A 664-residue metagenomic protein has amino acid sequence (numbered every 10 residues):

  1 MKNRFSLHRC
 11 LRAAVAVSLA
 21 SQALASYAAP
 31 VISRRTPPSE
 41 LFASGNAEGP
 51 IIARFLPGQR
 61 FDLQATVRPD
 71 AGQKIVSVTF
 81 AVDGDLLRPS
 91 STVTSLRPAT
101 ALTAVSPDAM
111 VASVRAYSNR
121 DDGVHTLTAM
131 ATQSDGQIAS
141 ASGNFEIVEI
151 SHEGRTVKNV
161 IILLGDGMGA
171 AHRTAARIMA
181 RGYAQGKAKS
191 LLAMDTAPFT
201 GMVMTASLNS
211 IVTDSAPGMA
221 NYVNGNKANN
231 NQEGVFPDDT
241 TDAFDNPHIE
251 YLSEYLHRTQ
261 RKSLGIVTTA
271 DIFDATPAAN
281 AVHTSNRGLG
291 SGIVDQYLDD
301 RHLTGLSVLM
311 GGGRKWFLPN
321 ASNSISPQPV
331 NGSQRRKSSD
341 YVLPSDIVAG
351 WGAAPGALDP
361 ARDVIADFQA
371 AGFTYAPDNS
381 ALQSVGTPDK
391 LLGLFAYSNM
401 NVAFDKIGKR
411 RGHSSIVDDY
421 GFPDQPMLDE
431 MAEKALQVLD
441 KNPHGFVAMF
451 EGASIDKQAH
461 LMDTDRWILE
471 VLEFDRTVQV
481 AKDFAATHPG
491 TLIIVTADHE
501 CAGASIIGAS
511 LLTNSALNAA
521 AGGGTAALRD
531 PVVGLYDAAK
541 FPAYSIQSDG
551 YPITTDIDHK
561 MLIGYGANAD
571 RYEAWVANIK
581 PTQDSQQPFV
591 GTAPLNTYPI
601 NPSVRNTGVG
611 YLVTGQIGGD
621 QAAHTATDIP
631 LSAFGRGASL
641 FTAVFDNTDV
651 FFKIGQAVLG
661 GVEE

Functional and structural regions predicted by a protein language model:
Y27-P57: Short, compositionally biased P/S/T/A/G/V-rich stretches that sit at domain boundaries
D62-D70: Short edge beta-strand/loop segments characteristic of extracellular beta-sandwich folds
A81-P89, S134: Change "in extracellular beta-sheet-rich domains … of secreted and cell-surface proteins" to "in beta-sheet-rich domains
L96-A99, K158, G165-A220, D274-E663: A post-motif C-terminal structural segment
R97-V114: Aromatic sugar-binding surface patches on proteins that engage polysaccharides or sugar-phosphate polymers
A116-V124: Surface-exposed, short loops/turns at beta-strand junctions within beta-sandwich domains
